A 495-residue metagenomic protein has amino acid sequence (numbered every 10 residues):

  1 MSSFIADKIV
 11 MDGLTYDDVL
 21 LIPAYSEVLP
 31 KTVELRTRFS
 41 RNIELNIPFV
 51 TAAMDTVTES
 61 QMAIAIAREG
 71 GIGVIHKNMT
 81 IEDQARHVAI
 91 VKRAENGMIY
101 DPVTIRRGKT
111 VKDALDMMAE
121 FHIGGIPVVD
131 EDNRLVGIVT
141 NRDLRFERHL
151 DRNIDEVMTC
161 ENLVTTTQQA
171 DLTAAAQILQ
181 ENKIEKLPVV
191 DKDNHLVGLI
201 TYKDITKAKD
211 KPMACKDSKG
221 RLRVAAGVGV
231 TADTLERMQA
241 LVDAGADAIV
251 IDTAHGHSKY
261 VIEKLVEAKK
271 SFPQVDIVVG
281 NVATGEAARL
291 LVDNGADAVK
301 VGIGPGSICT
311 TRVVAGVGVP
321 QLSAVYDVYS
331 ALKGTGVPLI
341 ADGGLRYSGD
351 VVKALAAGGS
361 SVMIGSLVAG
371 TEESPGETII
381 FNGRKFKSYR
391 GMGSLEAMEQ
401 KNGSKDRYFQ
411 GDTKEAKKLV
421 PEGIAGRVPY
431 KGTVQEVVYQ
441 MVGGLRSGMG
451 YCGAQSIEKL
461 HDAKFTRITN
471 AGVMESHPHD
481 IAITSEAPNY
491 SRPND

Functional and structural regions predicted by a protein language model:
M1-Y25, I105-R106, T167, A174 (+3 more regions): Alpha/beta catalytic cores of nucleotide-metabolism and tRNA/nucleoside-modifying enzymes
K31, T80-A89, E147-D151, H195-C215 (+5 more regions): Active-site-adjacent beta->alpha loops and helix N-cap segments on the catalytic face of soluble alpha/beta enzymes
V33-L45, A52-M54, D83-F121, V128-D130 (+5 more regions): Bateman/CBS regulatory modules and CBS-like beta-alpha motifs in cytosolic regions of diverse proteins
E44-T51, G97-P102, E161, D217-G227 (+3 more regions): Short beta-strand/loop segments at the ligand-binding rim of alpha/beta enzyme cores
Q61-I64, E236-L241, I277, A283-V301 (+2 more regions): Catalytic cores of alpha/beta
R68-D83, A246-S258, D297-A315, L345-I379: Glycine-rich phosphate-binding active-site loops on the catalytic face of alpha/beta enzymes
V74-N78, T104-I105, G125-P127, T165-T166 (+6 more regions): Catalytic beta/alpha-barrel core
K77-V91, V128, D132-R148, L179 (+3 more regions): Terminal amphipathic helices with adjacent charged low-complexity linkers/tails
